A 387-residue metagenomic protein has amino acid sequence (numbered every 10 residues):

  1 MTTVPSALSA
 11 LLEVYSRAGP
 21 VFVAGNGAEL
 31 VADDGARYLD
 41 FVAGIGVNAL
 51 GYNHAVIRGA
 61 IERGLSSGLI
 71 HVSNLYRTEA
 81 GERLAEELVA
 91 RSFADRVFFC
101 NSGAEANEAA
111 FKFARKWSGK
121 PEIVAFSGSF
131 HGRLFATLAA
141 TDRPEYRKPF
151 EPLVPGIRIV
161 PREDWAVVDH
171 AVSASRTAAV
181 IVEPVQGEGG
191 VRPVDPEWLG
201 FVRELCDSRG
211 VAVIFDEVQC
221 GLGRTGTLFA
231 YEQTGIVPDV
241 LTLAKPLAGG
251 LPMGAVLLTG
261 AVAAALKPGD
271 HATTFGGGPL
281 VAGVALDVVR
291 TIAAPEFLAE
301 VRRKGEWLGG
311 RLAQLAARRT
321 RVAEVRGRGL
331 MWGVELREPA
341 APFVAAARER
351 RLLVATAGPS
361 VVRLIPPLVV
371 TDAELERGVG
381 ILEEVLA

Functional and structural regions predicted by a protein language model:
M1-A387: Conserved N-terminal phosphate-binding loop of PLP-dependent enzymes in the Aspartate aminotransferase
